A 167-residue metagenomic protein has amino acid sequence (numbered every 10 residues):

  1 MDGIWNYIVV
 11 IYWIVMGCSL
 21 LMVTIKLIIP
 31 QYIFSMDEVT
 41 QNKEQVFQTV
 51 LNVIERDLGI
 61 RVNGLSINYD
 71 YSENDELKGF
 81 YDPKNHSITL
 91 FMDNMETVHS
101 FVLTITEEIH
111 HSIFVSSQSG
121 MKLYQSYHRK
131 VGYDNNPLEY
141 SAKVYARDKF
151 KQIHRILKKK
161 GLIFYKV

Functional and structural regions predicted by a protein language model:
D2-K78, D82-S87, E96: A metal-dependent hydrolase signature that marks the N-terminal structural subdomain at the beginning of catalytic folds
T49-V53, S141, Y145-K149: Amphipathic alpha-helical segments that form well-ordered structural scaffolds and often line/cohere around active
R61, S119-G120, I156-K160: Short, polar/charged, Gly/Pro-enriched helix-capping and turn/loop motifs at alpha-helix termini and inter-helix linkers
Y81, L90, T104, G161-V167: Polar low-complexity intrinsically disordered regions
I88-I105: Short pre-active-site segment immediately N-terminal to the catalytic Zn-binding motif
H99, V115-V144: Post-HEXXH active-site segment of zinc metalloproteases
L103-S116: Active-site recognition of the HExxH zinc-binding catalytic motif
G132-N135, A146-V167: Long, well-structured alpha-helical subdomains associated with metal-dependent extracellular/ecto-lumenal hydrolases
